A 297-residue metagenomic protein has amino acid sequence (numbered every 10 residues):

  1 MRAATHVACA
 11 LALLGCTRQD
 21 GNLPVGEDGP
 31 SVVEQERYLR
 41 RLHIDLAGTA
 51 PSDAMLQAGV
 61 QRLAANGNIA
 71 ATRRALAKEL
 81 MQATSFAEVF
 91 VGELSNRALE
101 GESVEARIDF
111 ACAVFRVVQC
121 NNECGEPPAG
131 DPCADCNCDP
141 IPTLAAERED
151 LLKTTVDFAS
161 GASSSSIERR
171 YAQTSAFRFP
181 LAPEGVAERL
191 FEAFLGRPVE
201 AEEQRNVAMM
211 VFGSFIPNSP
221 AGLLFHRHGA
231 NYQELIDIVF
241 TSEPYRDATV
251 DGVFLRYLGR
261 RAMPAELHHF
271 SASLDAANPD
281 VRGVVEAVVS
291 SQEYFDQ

Functional and structural regions predicted by a protein language model:
M1-L14: Sec-dependent bacterial lipoprotein signal peptides
C16-Q297: Composition-driven recognition of low-complexity segments enriched in small/aliphatic/hydroxylated residues
